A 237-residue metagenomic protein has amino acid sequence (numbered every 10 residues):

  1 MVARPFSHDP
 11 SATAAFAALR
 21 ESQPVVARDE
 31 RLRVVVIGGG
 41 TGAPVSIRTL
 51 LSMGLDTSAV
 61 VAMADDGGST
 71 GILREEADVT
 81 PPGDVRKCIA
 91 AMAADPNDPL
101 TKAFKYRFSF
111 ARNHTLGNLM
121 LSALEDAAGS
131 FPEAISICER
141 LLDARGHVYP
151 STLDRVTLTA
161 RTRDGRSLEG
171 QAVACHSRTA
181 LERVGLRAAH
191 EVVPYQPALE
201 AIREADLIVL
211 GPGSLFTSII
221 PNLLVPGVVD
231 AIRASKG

Functional and structural regions predicted by a protein language model:
V2-R4, A62-A180: Electropositive, gly/pro-rich neighborhoods at or near active sites that engage anionic ligands
A3-P24: Serine/threonine-rich intrinsically disordered cytosolic regulatory regions enriched for phosphorylation sites
A17-R28, Y195-L199: A short, basic/flexible loop-to-alpha-helix module at the beginning of a structural domain
S22, A27-A77, S122, P132-E139: N-terminal phosphate-binding or glycine-rich loops at protein starts, especially the Walker A/P-loop of NTPases
L55, A234-G237: A short helix->loop->beta-strand "cap" motif at the edges of active sites that frequently abuts
R183-A201, L223-L224: Active-site glycine-rich loop that binds ribose-phosphate moieties when present
A205: An anion/phosphate-binding loop that grips the pyrophosphate of nucleotide cofactors and donors
L215-V225: Glycine/threonine-rich flexible loop motifs
